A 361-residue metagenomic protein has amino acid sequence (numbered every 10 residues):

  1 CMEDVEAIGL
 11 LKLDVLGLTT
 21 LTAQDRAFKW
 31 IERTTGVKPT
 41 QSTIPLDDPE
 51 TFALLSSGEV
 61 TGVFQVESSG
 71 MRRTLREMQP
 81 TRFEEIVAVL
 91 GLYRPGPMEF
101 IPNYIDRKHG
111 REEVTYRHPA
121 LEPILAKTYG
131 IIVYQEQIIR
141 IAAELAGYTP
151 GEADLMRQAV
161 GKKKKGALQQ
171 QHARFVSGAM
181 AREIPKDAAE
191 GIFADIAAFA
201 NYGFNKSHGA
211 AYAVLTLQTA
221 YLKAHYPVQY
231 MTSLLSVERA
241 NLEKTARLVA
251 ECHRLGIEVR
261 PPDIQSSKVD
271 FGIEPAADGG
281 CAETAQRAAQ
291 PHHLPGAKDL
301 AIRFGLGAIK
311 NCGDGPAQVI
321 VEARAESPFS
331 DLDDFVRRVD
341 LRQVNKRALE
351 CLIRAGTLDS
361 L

Functional and structural regions predicted by a protein language model:
C1-L361: Noncatalytic, beta-rich nucleic-acid-contacting surfaces in large DNA/RNA-processing enzymes
